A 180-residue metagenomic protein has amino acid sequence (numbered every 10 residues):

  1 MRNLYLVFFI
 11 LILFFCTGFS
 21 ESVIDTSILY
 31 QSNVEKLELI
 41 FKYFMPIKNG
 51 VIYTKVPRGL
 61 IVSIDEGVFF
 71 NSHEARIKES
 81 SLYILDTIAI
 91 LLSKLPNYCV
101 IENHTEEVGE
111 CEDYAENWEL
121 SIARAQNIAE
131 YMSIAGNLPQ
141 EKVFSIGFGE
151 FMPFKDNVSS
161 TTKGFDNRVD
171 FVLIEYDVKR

Functional and structural regions predicted by a protein language model:
M1-G59, A75, Y83: N-terminal targeting leaders that direct proteins to extracytoplasmic destinations
I12, N97, E141-V143: N-terminal hydrophobic or amphipathic segments with adjacent small-residue motifs that include Sec signal peptides
S27-Y30, F69-I77, D113-W118: Second-shell loop/turn segments in exported
E38-I47, Y53, V62, H73-N103 (+2 more regions): Periplasmic peptidoglycan-binding/anchoring modules of Gram-negative envelope and division proteins
I52-T54, G59-D65, F69, V100-E102 (+3 more regions): Soluble periplasmic/extracytoplasmic beta-strand elements of cell-envelope proteins
A75, T105-R180: Periplasmic OmpA-like peptidoglycan-binding domain that tethers envelope proteins to the cell wall
